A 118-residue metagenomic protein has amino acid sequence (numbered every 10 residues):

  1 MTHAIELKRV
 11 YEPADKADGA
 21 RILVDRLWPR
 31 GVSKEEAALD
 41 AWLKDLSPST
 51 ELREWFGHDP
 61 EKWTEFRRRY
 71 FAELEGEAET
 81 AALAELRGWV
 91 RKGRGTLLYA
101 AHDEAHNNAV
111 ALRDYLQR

Functional and structural regions predicted by a protein language model:
M1-R118: Residues lining hydrophobic/aromatic ligand-binding pockets adjacent to catalytic sites
